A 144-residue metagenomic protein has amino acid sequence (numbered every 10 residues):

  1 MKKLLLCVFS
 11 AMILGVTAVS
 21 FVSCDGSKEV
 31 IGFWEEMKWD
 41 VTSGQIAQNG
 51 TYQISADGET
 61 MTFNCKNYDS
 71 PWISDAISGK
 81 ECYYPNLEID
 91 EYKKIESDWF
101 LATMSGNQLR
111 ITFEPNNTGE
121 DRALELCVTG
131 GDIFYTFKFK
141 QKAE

Functional and structural regions predicted by a protein language model:
M1-S23: Sec-dependent bacterial lipoprotein signal peptides
G15-I46: Bacterial Sec-dependent N-terminal signal peptides
K28, W34, K38, L109 (+1 more regions): C-terminal edge beta-strand
V41-M61, F100: Short beta-strand segments of immunoglobulin-like
Q53, T62-N64, F137-K142: Short, surface-exposed linear motifs at loops/turns and structural transition points
G58-R110: Surface-exposed binding patches on compact interaction domains or structured appendages
G106-D121: Short, solvent-exposed, Trp/other aromatic-anchored flexible loops in extracytoplasmic proteins
T118-D132: A short beta-strand micro-motif common to beta-rich folds, especially ectodomain repeats
